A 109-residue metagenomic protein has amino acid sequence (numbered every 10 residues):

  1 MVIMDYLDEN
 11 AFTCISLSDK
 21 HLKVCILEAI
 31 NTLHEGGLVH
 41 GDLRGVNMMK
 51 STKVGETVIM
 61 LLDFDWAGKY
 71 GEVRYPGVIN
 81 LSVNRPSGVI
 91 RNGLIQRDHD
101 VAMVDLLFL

Functional and structural regions predicted by a protein language model:
M1-I26: Conserved structural core of kinase catalytic domains
L7-D8, K53-G55: Short loop segments at secondary-structure junctions
D8, G45, W66-G68: Short, glycine/acidic-enriched loop or turn micro-motifs at the edges of active sites
I15, D42, Y70-E72: Intrinsically disordered, low-complexity regions enriched in proline, serine, glycine and charged residues
H21, C25-E28, L38, H99: Short, well-structured alpha-helical interface segments that form or flank functional binding sites
A29-L33: Conserved hydrophobic alpha-helix
H34-T52, L61: Catalytic-loop of the protein kinase fold
V54-L109: C-lobe/activation-segment region of protein kinase-like
